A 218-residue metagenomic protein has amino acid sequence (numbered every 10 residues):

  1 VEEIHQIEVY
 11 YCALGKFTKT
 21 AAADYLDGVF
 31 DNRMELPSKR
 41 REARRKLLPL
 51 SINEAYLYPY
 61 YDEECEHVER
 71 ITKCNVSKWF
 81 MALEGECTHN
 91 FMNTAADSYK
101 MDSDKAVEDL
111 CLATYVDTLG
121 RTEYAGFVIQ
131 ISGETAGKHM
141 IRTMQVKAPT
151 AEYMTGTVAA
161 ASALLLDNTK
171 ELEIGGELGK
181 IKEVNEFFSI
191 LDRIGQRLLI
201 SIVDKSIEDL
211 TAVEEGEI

Functional and structural regions predicted by a protein language model:
V1-I218: C-terminal catalytic/substrate-binding lobe primarily of soluble NAD(P)-dependent oxidoreductases
